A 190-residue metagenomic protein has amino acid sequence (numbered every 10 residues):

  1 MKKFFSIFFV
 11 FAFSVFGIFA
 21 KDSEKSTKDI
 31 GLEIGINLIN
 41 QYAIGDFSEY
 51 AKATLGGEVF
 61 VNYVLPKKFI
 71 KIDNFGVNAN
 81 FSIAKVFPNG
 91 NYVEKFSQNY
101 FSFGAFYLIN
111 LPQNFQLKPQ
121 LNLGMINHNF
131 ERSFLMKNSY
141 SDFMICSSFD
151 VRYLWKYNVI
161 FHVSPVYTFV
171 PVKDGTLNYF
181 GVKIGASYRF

Functional and structural regions predicted by a protein language model:
M1-D29: Cleavable N-terminal export/targeting peptides
S14, D22, N37, F106-Y107: Short stretches within intrinsically disordered, low-complexity N-terminal or propeptide regions
A20-N74, K183, S187-R189: Short glycine/proline- and aromatic-enriched beta-strand/turn motifs that initiate or cap beta-hairpins
S26-L32, A51-G57, K95-F101, K137-I145 (+1 more regions): Residues that define the transmembrane beta-barrel architecture of outer-membrane proteins
T27, I72, S82, I145-F190: Predominantly the C-terminal beta-signal and adjacent terminal strand-loop region of outer-membrane beta-barrel
I34-D46, F81-K85, L123-N127, F161-P171: Transmembrane beta-strand segments that form the barrel wall of outer-membrane beta-barrel proteins
D46-A53, F69, G90-V93, L111-Q113 (+1 more regions): Solvent-exposed loop/turn segments connecting transmembrane beta-strands in outer-membrane beta-barrel proteins
G57-S133, Y153-V159, Y188: Gram-negative (and chloroplast) outer-membrane scaffold detector with strong preference for beta-barrel transmembrane
